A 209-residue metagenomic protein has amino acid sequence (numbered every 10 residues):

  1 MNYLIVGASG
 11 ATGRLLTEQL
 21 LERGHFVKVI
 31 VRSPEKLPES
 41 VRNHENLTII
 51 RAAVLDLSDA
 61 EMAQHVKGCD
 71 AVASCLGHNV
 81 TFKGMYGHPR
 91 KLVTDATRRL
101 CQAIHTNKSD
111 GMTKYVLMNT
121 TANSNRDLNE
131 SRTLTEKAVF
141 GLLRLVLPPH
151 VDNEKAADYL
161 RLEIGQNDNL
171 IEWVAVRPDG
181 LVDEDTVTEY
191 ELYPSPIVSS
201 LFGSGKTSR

Functional and structural regions predicted by a protein language model:
N2-F26: N-terminal Rossmann NAD(P)H-binding glycine-rich loop of SDR-like oxidoreductase domains
F26-K28, G87, R98-P148: Conserved Rossmann-fold NAD(P)-dependent oxidoreductase catalytic core, especially the SDR/UDP-sugar
V29, V41-R99, A103-T106: NAD(P)H-binding glycine-rich loop region in Rossmannoid oxidoreductase-like domains and their noncatalytic homologs
I30-E35: N-terminal Rossmann-fold cofactor-binding loop
D70-A73, T113-N119, V174: Conserved catalytic-site loops of classical short-chain dehydrogenases/reductases
T81, T121-L128, L181-E184: Conserved catalytic-site region of short-chain dehydrogenase/reductase
A157-E184: Conserved beta-loop-beta element that borders a ligand/cofactor-binding pocket
E191-R209: A conserved pocket-lining segment of Rossmann-fold NAD(P)-dependent short-chain dehydrogenase/reductase
